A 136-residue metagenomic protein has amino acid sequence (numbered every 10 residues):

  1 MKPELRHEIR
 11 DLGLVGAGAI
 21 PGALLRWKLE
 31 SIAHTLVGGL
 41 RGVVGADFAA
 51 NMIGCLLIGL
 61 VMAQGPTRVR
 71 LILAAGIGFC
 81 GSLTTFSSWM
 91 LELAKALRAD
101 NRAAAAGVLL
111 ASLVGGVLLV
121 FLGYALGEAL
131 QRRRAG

Functional and structural regions predicted by a protein language model:
M1-G136: Membrane-interface helix-loop junctions in multi-pass transporters/channels
